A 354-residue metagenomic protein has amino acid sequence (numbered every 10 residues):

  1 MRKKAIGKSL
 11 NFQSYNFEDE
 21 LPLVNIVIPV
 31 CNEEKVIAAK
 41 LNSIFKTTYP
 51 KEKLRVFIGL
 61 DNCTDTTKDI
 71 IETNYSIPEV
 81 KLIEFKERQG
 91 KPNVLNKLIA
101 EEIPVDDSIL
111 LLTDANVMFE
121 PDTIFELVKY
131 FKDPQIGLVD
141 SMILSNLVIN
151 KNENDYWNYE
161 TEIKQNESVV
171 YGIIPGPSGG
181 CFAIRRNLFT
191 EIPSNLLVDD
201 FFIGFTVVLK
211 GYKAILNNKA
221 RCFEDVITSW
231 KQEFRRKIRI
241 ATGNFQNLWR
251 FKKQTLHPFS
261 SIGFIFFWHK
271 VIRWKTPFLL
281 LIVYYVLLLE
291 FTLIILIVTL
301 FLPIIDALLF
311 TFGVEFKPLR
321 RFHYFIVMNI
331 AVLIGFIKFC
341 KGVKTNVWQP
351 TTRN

Functional and structural regions predicted by a protein language model:
M1-E18, S168: N-terminal membrane-anchoring/stem segments of glycan-assembly enzymes
R2-A5, E84, K91-V94, I99 (+3 more regions): Long helical/loop segments within the catalytic core of UDP-sugar-dependent glycosyltransferases, especially the large
K4, E18, R273-T345: Membrane-embedded multi-pass helical conduit in multi-pass membrane proteins, especially envelope-biosynthetic
K35-A39, D65-T73, L82, L95 (+1 more regions): Acidic helix N-cap motif at the loop->helix transition within catalytic regions of sugar-transfer enzymes
N42-K53: Short, acidic, metal-binding catalytic loop of nucleotide-sugar glycosyltransferases
L60-D69, E87, V117: A conserved acidic beta->alpha catalytic loop
V105-M118: Short beta-strand-to-loop acidic/aromatic patch adjacent to the donor-nucleotide binding site
F131-T161, N195-L196, I203-F266, I330 (+1 more regions): Catalytic donor/gating beta->alpha subdomain of glycosyltransferases that bind UDP-sugars
